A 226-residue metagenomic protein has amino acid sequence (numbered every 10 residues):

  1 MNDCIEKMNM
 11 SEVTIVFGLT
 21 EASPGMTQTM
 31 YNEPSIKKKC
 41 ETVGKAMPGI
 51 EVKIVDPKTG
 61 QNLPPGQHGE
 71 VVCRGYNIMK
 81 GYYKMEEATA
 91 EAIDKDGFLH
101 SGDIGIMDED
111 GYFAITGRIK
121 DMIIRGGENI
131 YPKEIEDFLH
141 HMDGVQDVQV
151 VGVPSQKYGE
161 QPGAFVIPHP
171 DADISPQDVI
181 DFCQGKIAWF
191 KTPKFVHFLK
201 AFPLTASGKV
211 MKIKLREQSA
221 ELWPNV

Functional and structural regions predicted by a protein language model:
M1-K38, E51: Gly/Ser/Thr-rich phosphate-binding loop
M10, M47-G49, V145, P193: Core-facing hydrophobic residues within beta-strands of well-ordered domains
G18, G44, D103, G127: Active-site glycine-centered loops adjacent to acidic/histidine catalytic or metal-binding residues that shape
M30, K45-G49, Q61-A92, E128-I130: Conserved ATP/PPi-binding loop(s) of AMP-dependent carboxylate-activating enzymes
E33-I36, G60-N62, D173: Short helix-loop capping/hinge motifs at secondary-structure junctions, enriched in acidic/polar residues
E51, D56-Q61, H68, A88 (+5 more regions): Residue-level recognition of short loop/turn positions
G75, K80-G81, E91, I104-K191 (+2 more regions): AMP-binding/adenylate-forming catalytic core of the ANL superfamily
Q218-V226: Acidic/polar alpha-helix N-cap and adjacent early helical turns within long charge-rich amphipathic helices/linkers
